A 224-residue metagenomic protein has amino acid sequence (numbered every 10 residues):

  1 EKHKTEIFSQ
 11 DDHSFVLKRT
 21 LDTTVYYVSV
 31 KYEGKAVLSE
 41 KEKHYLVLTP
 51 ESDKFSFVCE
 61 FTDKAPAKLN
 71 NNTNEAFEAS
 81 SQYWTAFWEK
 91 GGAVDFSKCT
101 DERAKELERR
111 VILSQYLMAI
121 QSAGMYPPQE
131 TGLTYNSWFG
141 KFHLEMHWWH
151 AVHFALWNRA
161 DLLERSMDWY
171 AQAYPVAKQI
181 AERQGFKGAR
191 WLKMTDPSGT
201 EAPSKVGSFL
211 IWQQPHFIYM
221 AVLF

Functional and structural regions predicted by a protein language model:
E1-K141, A160, Y170-K178: Acidic/polar, glycine-enriched structural segments that form the non-catalytic walls/loops of the carbohydrate-binding
F139-F224: Aromatic-rich carbohydrate-recognition surfaces in CAZymes
